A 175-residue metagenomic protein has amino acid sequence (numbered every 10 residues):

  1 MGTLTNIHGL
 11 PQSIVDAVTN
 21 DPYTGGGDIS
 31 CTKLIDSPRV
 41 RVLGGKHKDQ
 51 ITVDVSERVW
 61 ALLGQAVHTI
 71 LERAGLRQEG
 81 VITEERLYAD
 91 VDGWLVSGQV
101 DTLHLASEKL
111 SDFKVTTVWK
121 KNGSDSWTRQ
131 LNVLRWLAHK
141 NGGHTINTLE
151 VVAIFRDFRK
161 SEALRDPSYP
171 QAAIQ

Functional and structural regions predicted by a protein language model:
M1-H8, D92, L137-Q175: Metal-dependent nuclease catalytic regions and adjoining charged, substrate-binding loops involved in nucleic-acid end
M1-L110, T117-R129, A153, S161-A163: Metal-dependent nuclease catalytic cores that hydrolyze phosphodiester bonds in DNA/RNA, characterized by
V55-E57, N132-L134, Q171-I174: Short, surface-exposed linear patches
W127-K140: An active-site-proximal "capping" alpha-helix that borders the catalytic cofactor pocket
